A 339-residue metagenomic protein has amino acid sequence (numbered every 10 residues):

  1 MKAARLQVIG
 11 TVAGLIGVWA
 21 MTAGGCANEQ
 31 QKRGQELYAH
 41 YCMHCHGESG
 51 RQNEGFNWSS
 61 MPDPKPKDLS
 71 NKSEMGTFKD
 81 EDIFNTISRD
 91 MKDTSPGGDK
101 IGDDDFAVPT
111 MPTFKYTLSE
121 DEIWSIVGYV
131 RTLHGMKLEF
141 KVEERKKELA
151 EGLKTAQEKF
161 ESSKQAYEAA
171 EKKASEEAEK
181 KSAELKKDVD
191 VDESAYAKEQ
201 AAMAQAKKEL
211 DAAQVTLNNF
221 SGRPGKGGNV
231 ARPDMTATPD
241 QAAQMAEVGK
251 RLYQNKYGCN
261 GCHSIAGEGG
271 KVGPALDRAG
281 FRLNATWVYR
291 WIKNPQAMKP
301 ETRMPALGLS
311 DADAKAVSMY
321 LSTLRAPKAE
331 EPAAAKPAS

Functional and structural regions predicted by a protein language model:
M1-Q30, G128-E247, S318-S339: Post-cleavage N-terminal segment of exported redox proteins
L15, A23, K72, P112-K115 (+5 more regions): Generic anion/oxyanion-binding catalytic loop in active/binding sites
M21-R33, M43-E74: Accessory recognition modules or surfaces
E29-E48, F84, I126, G227-N229 (+2 more regions): Sequence/structural segment immediately N-terminal to covalent heme-attachment motifs in c-type and related
Y41-S49, M91, H134-K137, Q296 (+1 more regions): A generic secondary-structure signal for well-formed alpha-helical elements
G47, E54-N57, P96-G98, K137-E143 (+2 more regions): Short, solvent-exposed loop/turn and secondary-structure capping segments
R51, G258, M298: Conserved helix-loop functional segments at active or binding sites
S59-R131, N219-G222, G261, A266 (+1 more regions): Extracytoplasmic electron-transfer domains, predominantly the class I c-type cytochrome c fold
